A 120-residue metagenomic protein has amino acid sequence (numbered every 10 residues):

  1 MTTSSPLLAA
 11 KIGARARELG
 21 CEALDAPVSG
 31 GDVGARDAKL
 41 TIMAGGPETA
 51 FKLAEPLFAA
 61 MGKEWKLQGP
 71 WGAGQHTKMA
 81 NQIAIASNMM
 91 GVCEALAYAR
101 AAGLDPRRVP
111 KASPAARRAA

Functional and structural regions predicted by a protein language model:
T3-Q82: Rossmann-fold dinucleotide-binding core
A73-A120: Helical "substrate-binding/catalytic lid" subdomain of Rossmann-like NAD(P)-dependent dehydrogenases/reductases
